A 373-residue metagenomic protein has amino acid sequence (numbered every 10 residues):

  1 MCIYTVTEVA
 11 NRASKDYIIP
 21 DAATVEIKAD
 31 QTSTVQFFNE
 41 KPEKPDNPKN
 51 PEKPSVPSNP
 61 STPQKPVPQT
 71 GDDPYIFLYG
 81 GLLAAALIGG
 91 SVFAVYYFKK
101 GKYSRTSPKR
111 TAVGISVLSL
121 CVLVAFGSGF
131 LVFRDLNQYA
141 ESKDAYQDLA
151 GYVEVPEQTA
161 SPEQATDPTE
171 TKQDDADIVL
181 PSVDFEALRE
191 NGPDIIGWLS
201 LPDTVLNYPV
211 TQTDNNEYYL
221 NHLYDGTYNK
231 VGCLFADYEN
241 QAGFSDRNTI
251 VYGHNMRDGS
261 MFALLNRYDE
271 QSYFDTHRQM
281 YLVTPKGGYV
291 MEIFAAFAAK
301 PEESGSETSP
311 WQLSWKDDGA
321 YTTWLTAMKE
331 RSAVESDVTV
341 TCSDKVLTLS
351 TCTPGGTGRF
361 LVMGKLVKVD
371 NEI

Functional and structural regions predicted by a protein language model:
M1-T106: Solvent-exposed loop/turn and edge beta-strand elements of beta-rich ligand-binding domains
S61, Y79-A84, S119, P193 (+1 more regions): Generic hydrophobic-segment detector
F77-L87, G114-A125: Hydrophobic H-region at the start of alpha-helical membrane spans
G90, P108, A112, S161-P162: Generic signature of intrinsically disordered, low-complexity, basic-rich segments and short cationic peptides
V95-Y97, R105-C121: N-terminal Sec-pathway targeting helices
C121, A125-I373: Solvent-exposed, non-transmembrane regions of membrane-associated and secreted proteins
